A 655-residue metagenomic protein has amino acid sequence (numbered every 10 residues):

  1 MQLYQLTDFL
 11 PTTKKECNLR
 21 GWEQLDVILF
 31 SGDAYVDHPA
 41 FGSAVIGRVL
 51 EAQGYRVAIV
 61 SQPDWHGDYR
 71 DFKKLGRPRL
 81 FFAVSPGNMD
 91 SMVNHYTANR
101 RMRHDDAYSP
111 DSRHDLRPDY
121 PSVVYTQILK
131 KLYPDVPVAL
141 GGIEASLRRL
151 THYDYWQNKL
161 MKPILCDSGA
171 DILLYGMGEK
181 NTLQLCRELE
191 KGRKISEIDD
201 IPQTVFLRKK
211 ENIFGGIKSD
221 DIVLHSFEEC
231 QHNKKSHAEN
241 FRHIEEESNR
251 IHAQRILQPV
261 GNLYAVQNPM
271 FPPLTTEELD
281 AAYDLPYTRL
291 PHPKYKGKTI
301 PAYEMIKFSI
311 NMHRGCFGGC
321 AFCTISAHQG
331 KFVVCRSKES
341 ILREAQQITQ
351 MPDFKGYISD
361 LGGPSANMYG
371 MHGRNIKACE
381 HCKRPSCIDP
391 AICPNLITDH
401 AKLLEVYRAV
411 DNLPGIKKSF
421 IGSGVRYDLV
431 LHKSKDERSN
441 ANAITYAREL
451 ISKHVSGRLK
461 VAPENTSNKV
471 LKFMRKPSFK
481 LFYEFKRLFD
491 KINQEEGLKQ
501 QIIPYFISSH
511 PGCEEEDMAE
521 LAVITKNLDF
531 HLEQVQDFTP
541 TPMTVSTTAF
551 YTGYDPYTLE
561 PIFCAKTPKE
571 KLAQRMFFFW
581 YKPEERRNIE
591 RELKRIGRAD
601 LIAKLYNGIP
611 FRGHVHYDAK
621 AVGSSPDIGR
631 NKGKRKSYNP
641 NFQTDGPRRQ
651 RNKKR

Functional and structural regions predicted by a protein language model:
M1-T12, L224-E278, D284, P291-K296 (+1 more regions): Radical SAM enzyme core and accessory elements
L25-S31, H38-G76: Nucleic acid-processing catalytic cores of prokaryotic defense/repair systems
L29, V45, I59, W65-D68 (+2 more regions): Conserved SAM/AdoMet-binding glycine-rich loop
F30-Y35, K296-T324, Y357: N-terminal pre-triad scaffold of radical SAM enzymes
G42, S61-V260, Q267-P273: Glycine-rich beta-alpha loop elements in corrinoid/cobalamin-binding modules across cobalamin-dependent enzymes
H66-G67, I195-N249, L257, N262-L263 (+7 more regions): Terminal amphipathic helices with adjacent charged low-complexity linkers/tails
D90-N99, L147-R149, E179-Q184, K209-I213 (+6 more regions): Flexible glycine/acidic-rich beta-alpha junction loops that bind and position SAM and/or redox cofactors in anaerobic
D171, A282, C316, C320 (+4 more regions): Conserved, mostly hydrophobic/aromatic
